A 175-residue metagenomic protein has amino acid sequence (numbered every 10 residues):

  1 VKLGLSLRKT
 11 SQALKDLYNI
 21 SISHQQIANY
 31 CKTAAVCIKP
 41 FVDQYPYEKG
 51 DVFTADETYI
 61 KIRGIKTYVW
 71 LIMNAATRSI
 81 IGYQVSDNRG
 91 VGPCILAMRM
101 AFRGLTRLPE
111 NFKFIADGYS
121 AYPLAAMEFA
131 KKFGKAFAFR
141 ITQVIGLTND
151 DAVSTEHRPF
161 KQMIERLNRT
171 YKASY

Functional and structural regions predicted by a protein language model:
V1-F53, E57-R63, T77: Short, positively charged, Gly/Tyr-enriched micro-motifs that form contact patches at catalytic or ligand/partner
I20, Y47-E48, R107-E110, F133-R140: Short helix-terminating capping/connector loops at secondary-structure junctions
K32-T33, Y83-R107: Active-site beta-loop-alpha junctions of metal-dependent nucleic acid enzymes, especially the RNase H-like/DDE
V52, W70, K113: Hydrophobic "anchor" residues on beta-strands that sit immediately upstream of conserved functional sites
I65-L71: Short glycine-rich loop/turn motifs
N111-G118: Short glycine-rich phosphate-binding loop at a beta-alpha junction
G118-Y175: Helix-centered, glycine/charged polyanion-binding patches within enzymatic domains that contact phosphate-containing
